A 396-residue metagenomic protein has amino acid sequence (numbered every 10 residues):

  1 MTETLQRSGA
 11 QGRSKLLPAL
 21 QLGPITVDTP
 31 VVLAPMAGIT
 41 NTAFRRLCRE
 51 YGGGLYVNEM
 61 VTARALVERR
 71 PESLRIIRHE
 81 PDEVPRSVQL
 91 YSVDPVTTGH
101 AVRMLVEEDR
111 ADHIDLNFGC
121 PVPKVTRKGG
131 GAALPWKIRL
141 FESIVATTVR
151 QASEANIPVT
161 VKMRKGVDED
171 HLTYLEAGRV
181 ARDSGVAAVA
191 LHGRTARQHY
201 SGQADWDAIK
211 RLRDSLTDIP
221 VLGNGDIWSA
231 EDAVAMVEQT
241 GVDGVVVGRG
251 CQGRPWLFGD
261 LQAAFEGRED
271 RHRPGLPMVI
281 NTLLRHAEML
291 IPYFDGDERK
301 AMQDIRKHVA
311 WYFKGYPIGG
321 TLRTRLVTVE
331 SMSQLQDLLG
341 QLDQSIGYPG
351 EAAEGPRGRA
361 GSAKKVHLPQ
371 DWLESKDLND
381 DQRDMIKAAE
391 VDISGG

Functional and structural regions predicted by a protein language model:
M1-V31, A37, T42-A43, R150 (+5 more regions): Alpha/beta catalytic cores of nucleotide-metabolism and tRNA/nucleoside-modifying enzymes
L5-Q21, M36-D112: Glycine-rich, positively charged N-terminal anion/phosphate-binding segment
L20-V32, R64-P85, C120-G130, T148 (+1 more regions): N-terminal small/glycine-rich loop or linker at the start of catalytic domains across soluble metabolic enzymes
D28-V31, G53-G54, H79-R86, R110-I114 (+4 more regions): Short, well-ordered coil/turn segments that N-cap beta-strands
V31-P35, Y56-N58, R86-L90, I114 (+5 more regions): Hydrophobic faces of well-ordered beta-strands that scaffold small-molecule active sites in alpha/beta enzyme cores
M36, V61-A63, Y91-V93, G119-P121 (+4 more regions): Active-site beta-loop-alpha junctions enriched in small/polar residues
G99-G130, L134, I138-I219: Alpha/beta enzyme core
